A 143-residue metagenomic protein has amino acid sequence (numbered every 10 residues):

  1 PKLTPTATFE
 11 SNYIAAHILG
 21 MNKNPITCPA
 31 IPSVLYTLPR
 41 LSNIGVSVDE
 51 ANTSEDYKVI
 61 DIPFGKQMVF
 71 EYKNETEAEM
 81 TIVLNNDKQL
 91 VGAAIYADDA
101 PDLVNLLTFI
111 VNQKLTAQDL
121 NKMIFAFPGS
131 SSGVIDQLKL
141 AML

Functional and structural regions predicted by a protein language model:
P1-K2, D87: Short FAD-binding loop at a beta-strand-to-alpha-helix junction that anchors the flavin cofactor in diverse
K2, H17, D136: Active-site-proximal flexible loops/turns
K2, T6, V34-Y36: Active-site loop ensemble at the mouth of alpha/beta enzyme cores that anchors a bound cofactor
P5-P29, Q113-K114: Internal hydrophobic alpha-helix adjacent to the cofactor/substrate pocket in enzyme cavities
E10-H17, A30, V34, N43-E50: Non-catalytic alpha-helical scaffold/packing segments enriched in small hydrophobic residues
N24, Y36-S47, N52-L143: Flexible, glycine-rich terminal cap/loop adjacent to redox cofactors in electron-transfer oxidoreductases
